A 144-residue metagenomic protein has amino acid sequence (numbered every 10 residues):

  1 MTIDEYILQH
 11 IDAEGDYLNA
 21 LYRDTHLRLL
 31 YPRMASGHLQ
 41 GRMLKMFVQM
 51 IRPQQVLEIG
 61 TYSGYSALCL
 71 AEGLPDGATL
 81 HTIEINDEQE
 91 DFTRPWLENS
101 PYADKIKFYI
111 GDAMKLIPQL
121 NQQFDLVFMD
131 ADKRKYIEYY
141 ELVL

Functional and structural regions predicted by a protein language model:
M1-L126, K133-L144: A short alpha-helical cap/connector motif
